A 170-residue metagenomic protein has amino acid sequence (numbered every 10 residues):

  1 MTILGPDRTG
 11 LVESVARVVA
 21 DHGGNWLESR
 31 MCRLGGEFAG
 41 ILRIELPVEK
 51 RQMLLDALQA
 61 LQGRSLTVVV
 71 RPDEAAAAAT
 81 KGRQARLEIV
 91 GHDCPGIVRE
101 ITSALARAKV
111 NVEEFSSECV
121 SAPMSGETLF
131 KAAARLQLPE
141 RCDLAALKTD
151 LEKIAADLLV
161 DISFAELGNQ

Functional and structural regions predicted by a protein language model:
M1-Q170: A conserved regulatory-domain signal marking ACT and ACT-like small-molecule sensing domains and adjacent regulatory
